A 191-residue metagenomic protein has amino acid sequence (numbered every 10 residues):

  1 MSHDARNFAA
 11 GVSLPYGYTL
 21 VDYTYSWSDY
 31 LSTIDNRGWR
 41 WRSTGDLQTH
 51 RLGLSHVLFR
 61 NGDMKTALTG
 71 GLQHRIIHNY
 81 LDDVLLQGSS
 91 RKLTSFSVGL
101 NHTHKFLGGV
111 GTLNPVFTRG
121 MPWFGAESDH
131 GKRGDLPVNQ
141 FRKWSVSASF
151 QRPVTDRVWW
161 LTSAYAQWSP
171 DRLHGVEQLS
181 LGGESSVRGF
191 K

Functional and structural regions predicted by a protein language model:
M1-L107: Gram-negative/organellar outer-membrane beta-barrel architecture
H78-K191: C-terminal outer-membrane beta-barrel translocator/porin domains of Gram-negative envelope proteins and their
